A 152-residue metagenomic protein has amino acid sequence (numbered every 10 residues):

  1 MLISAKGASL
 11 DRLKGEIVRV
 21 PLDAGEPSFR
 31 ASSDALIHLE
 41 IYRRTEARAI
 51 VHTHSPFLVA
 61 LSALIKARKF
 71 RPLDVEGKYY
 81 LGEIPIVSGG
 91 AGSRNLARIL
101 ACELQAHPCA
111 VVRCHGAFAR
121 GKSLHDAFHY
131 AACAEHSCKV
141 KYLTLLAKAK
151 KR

Functional and structural regions predicted by a protein language model:
M1-R152: Glycine-rich flexible loops
